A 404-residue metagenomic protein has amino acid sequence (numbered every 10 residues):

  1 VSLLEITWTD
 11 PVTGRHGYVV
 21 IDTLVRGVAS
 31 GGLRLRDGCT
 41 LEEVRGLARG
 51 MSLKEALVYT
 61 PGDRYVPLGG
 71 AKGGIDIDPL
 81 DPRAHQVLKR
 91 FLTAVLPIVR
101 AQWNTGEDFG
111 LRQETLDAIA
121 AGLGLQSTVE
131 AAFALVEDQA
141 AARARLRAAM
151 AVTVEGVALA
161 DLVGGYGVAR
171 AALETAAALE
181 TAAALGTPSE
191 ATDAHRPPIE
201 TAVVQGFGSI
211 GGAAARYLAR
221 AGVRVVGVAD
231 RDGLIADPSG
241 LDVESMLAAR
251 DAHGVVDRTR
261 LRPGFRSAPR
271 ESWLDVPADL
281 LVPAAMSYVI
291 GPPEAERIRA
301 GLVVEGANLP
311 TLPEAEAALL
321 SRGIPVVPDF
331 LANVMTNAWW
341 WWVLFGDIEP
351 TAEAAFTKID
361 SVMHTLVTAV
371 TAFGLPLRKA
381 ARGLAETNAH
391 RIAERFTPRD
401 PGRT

Functional and structural regions predicted by a protein language model:
V1-A158: N-terminal ligand-binding/catalytic initiation module
C39-E43, P82-Q86, R90, G110-E114 (+15 more regions): Conserved active-site and cofactor/substrate-binding residues in soluble primary-metabolism enzymes
G46, W103-E107, T128-A131, G227-D230 (+4 more regions): General beta-strand structural signal in soluble alpha/beta enzymes
V58-R64, A101-E107, G186-T201, V370-R382 (+1 more regions): Flexible, glycine/charged-enriched surface loops at secondary-structure junctions
A148-L179, A184-S272: Glycine-rich phosphate/diphosphate-binding loop of Rossmann-like nucleotide-binding domains
T175-A176, G301-T404: Adenosine-phosphate binding glycine-rich loop
G233-V326: Rossmann-like adenosine-cofactor binding region
